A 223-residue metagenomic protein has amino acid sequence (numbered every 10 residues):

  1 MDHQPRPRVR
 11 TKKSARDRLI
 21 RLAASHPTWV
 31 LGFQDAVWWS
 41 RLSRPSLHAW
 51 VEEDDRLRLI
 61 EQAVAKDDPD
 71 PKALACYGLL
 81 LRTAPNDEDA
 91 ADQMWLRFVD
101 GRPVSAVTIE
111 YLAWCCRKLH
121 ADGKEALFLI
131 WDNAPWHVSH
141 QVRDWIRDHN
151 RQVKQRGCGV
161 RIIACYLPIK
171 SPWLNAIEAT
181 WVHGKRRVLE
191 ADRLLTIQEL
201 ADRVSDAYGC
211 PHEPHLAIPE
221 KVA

Functional and structural regions predicted by a protein language model:
M1-R8: Short, basic alpha-helical/linker "hinge" immediately adjacent to a nucleic-acid-recognition surface
D2, A36-S40, L81-N86, A134-H137 (+1 more regions): Short, solvent-exposed loop/turn segments at secondary-structure junctions
V9-W114: Extended, low-complexity cationic-aromatic segments
P27-W29, V160-R161, K170, L174-A223: C-terminal anion-handling pockets and recognition modules
D35, G123-V138, L167, N175: Acidic/histidine-rich, metal-coordinating catalytic segments
R56-K66, H149-A179, D192-L194: RNase H-like polynucleotidyl transferase catalytic core
V107-F128: Short, basic/hydrophobic alpha-helical segments
